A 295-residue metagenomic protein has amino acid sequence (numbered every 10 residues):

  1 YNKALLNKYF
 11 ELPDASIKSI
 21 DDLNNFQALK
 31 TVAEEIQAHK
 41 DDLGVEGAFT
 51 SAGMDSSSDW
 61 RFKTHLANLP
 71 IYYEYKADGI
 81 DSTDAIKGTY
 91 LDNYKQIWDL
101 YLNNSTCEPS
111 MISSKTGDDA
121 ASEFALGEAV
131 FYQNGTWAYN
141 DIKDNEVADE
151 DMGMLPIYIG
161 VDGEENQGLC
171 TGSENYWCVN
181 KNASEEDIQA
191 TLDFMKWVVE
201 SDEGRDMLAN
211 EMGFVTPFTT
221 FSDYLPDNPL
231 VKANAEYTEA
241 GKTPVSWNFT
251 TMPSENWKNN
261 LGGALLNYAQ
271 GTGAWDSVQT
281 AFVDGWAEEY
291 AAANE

Functional and structural regions predicted by a protein language model:
Y1-K18, K30, A52-D81, N166-N180 (+1 more regions): Periplasmic solute-binding protein
L23-A28, M111-L126: Short helix-initiation/N-cap motifs at beta->coil->alpha
L29, I36, L66, S122-L126 (+1 more regions): Hydrophobic residues within well-ordered alpha-helices
K30-E34, Y75-K115: Glycine-centered hinge/linker elements that transmit conformational signals in sensory and ligand-binding systems
L43-E46, L126-N134, E150: Alpha-to-beta junction loops
G117, N134-Y139, I157, S173-N175: Beta->alpha turn/N-cap motifs
N145-G213: Extracytoplasmic/periplasmic substrate-recognition and gating elements
D202-D206, T216-L225, T238-E295: Conserved C-terminal helix/tail region of periplasmic/extracytoplasmic solute-binding proteins
